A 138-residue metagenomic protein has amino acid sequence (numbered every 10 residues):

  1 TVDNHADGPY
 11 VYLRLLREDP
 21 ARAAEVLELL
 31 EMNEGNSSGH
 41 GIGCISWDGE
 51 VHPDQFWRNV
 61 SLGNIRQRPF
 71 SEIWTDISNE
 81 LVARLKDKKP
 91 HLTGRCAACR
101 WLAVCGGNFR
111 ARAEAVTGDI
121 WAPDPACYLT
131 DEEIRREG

Functional and structural regions predicted by a protein language model:
T1-E25, E50-G106: C-terminal accessory region of radical SAM enzymes
V26-L30: Conserved short histidine dyad/triad with adjacent acidic residue
N36-H40: Short, small/polar residue-rich loop motifs at catalytic or cofactor-binding pockets
I45-S46: Short, acidic, Ser/Thr-enriched surface-loop or helix-capping motifs
P90-E137: Cysteine-cluster motifs in flexible loop/terminal segments that predominantly coordinate metals
